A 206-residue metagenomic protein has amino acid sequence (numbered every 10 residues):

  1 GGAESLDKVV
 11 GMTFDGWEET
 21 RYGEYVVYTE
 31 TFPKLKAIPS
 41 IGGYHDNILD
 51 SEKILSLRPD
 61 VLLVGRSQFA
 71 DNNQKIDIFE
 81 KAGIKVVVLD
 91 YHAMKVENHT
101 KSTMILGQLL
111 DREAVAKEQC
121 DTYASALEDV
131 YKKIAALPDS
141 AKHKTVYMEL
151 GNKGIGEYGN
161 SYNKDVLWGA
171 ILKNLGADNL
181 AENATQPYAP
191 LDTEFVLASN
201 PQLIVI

Functional and structural regions predicted by a protein language model:
G1-S56, V61, G65-Q68: A short, structured surface patch at a secondary-structure boundary
V10-T13, V61-G65, V86-L89, K144-L150 (+3 more regions): Structural recognition of the beta-strand scaffold that forms the well-ordered cores of secreted hydrolase catalytic
E52-L55, D77, E194: Alpha-helical segments flanking ligand/cofactor-binding loops in enzyme cores
R58, G83, G176, N200-P201: Residue-level detector of structured alpha->beta connecting loops
D71-E157, D178-E182: Extracytoplasmic substrate-binding proteins
G159-P187: Alpha-helical, coiled-coil/dimerization segments enriched in small aliphatic residues
G169-I171, Y188-I206: Ligand-binding pocket segment of bilobal, Venus flytrap-like solute-binding proteins
